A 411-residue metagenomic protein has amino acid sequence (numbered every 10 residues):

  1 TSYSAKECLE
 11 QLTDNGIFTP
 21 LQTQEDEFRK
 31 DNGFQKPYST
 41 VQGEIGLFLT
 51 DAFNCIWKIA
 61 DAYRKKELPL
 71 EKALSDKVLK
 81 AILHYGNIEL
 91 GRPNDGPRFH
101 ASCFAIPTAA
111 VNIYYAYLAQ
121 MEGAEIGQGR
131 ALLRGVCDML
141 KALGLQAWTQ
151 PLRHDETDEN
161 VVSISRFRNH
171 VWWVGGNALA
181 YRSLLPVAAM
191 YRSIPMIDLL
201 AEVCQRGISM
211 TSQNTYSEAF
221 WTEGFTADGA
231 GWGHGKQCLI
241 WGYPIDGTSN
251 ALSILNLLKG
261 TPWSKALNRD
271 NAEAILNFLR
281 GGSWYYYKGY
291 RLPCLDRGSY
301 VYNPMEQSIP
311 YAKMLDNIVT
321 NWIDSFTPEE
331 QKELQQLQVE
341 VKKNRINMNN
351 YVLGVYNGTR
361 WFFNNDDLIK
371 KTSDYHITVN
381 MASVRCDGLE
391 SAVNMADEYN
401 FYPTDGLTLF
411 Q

Functional and structural regions predicted by a protein language model:
Y3, L9-G298: Aromatic-lined, polymer-binding surfaces characteristic of secreted/periplasmic polysaccharide-degrading enzymes
A5, T40, A178, N357-T359 (+1 more regions): Short, well-ordered helical secondary-structure segments
G247, I254-Q411: Extended polysaccharide-engagement surfaces of secreted carbohydrate-active enzymes
